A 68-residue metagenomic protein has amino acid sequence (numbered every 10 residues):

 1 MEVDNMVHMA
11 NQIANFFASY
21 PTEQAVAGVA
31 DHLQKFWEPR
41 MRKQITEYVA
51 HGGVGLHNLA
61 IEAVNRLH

Functional and structural regions predicted by a protein language model:
M1-T22: N-terminal acidic leader/helix
N5, M9, A25-V29, M41 (+2 more regions): Residue-level detector of well-ordered alpha-helical segments, enriched for hydrophobic/aromatic packing positions
I13, F17, F36, Y48-G52 (+1 more regions): Generic structural signal for hydrophobic core residues of well-folded globular domains
N15, V26-D31, I61-V64: Intrinsic disorder/low-complexity segments
Y20, Q24-T46: Amphipathic, hydrophobic secondary-structure cores in small proteins
R42-R66: Short, charged early-sequence alpha-helical segments and their helix-coil boundaries
